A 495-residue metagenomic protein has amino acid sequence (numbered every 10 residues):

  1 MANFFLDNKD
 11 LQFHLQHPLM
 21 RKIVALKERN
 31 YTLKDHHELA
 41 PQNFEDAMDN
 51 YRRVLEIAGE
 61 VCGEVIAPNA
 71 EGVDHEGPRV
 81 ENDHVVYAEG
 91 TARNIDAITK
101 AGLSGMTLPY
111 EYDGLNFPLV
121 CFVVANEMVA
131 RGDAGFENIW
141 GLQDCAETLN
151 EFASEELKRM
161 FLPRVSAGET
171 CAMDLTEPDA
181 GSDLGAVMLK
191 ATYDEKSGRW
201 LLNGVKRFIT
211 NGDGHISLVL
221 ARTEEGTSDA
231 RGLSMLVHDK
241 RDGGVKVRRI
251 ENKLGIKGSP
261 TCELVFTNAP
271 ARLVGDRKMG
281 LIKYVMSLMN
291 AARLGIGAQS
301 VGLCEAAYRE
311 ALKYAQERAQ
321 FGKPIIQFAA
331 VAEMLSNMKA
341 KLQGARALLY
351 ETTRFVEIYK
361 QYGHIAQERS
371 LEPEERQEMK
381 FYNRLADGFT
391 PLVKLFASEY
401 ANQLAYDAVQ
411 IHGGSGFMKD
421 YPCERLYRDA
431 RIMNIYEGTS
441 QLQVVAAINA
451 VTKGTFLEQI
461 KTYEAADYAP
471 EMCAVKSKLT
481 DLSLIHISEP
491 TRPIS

Functional and structural regions predicted by a protein language model:
M1-E81, V85: Extended, charge-enriched "interface" segments that sit outside catalytic cores
M1-H37, D144, L404, G414-C473: Glycine-rich phosphate/cofactor-binding loops in nucleotide/flavin-utilizing enzymes
H36-L39, R241-G244, R248, P260-A292 (+5 more regions): A glycine-rich, basic-preceded beta-loop-alpha segment at the flavin cofactor/substrate interface of flavin-utilizing
G59-E60, Y87-A167, T210-G212, Y436: Internal helix-loop-helix
G141-L142, A153-L189, G198, T353 (+4 more regions): Internal maturation/activation junctions in enzymes
R199-V245: A short core secondary-structure module
Y382-S415: Charged, glycine-rich active-site and insertion segments that engage polyanionic ligands
I485-S495: Single conserved hydrophobic/aromatic residue that forms the stacking wall/gate of nucleotide- or nucleobase-binding
